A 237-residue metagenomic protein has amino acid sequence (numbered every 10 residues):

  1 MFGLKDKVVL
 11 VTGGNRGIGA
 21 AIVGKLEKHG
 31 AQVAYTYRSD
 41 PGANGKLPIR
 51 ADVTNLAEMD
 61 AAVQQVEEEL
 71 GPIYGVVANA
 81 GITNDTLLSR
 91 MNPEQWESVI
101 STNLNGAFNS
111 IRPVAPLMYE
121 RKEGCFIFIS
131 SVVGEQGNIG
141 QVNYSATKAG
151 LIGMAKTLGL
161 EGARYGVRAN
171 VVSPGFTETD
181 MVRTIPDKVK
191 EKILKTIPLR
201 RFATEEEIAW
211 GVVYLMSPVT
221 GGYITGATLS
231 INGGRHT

Functional and structural regions predicted by a protein language model:
N15-R16: Conserved glycine-rich cofactor-binding loop
H29-N44: Conserved glycine-rich Rossmann-like NAD(P)H-binding loop of the short-chain dehydrogenase/reductase
L87-L88, N92-I100, V182, I193: Substrate-binding pocket helix/loop in short-chain dehydrogenase/reductase
I111, T147, A155: Active-site helix of classical SDR
P116, L160-R164, G222: Alpha-helical segment proximal to the catalytic Tyr-Lys
E123, F202-I231, H236: C-terminal substrate-recognition "lid" of short-chain dehydrogenase/reductases
S131: Residue(s) in the substrate-gating loop at a strand-loop-helix junction that position the organic substrate next
